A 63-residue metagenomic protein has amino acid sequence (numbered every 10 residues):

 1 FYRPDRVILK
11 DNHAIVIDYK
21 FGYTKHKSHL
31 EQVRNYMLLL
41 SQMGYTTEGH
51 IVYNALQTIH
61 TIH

Functional and structural regions predicted by a protein language model:
F1-H63: Structural signature of nuclease core domains in nucleic-acid processing machines
